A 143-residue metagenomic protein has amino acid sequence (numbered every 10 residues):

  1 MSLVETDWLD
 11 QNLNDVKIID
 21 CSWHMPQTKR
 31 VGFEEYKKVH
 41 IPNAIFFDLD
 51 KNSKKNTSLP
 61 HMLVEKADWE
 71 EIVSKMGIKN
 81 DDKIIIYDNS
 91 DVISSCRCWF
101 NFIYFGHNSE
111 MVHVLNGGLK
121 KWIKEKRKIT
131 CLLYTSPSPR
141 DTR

Functional and structural regions predicted by a protein language model:
S2-D81: Positively charged, proline/Ser/Thr-rich regional signature most characteristic of the Rhodanese/CDC25-like
D20, F46-D48, I86, V114 (+2 more regions): Structural signal for conserved beta-strand scaffold positions within catalytic alpha/beta enzyme cores
H61-N116: Catalytic cysteine-centered active loop of the rhodanese-like fold, especially the PTP/DSP P-loop
G118-W122: Long, charge-dense
E125-I129: Conserved active-site segments centered on acidic
Y134-R143: Single conserved hydrophobic/aromatic residue that forms the stacking wall/gate of nucleotide- or nucleobase-binding
